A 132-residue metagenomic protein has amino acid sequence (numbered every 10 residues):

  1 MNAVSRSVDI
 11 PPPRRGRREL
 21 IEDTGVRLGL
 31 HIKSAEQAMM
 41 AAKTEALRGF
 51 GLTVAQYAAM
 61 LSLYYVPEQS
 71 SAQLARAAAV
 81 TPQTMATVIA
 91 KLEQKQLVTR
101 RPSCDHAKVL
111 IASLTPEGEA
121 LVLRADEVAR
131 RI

Functional and structural regions predicted by a protein language model:
M1-F50: N-terminal leader segment of winged-helix/HTH proteins
N2-R6, I10-G16, M40, E68 (+1 more regions): Charged, amphipathic alpha-helical coiled-coil/dimerization segments
G51, P67-E68, A79: Central "turn" residue of the DNA-binding helix-turn-helix
T53-A55, S70, T115: Residues that mark the N-terminal boundary/hinge immediately upstream of a DNA-recognition element
A59-M60: Short alpha-helical "packing" element that flanks the helix-turn-helix/winged-helix DNA-binding module
A75: The alpha-helix within a helix-turn-helix
T81-T84: Helix-turn-helix DNA-binding motif, specifically the short coil turn and the N-cap/start of the second
T87: DNA-binding alpha-helical recognition surfaces that contact promoter or target DNA
